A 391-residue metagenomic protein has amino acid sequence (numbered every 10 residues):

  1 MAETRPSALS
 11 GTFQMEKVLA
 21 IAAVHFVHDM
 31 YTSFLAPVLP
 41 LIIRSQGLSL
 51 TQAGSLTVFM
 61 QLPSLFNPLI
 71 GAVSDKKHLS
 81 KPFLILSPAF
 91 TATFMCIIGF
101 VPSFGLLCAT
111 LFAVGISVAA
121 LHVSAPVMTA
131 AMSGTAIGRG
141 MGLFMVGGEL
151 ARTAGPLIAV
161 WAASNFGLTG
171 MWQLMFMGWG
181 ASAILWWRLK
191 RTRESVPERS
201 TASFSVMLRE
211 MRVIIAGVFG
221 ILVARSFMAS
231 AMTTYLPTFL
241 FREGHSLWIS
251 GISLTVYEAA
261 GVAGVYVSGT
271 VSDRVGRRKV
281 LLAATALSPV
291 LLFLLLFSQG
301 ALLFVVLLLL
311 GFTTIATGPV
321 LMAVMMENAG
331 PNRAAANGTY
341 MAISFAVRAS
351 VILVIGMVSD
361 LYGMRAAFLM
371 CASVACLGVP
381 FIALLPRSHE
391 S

Functional and structural regions predicted by a protein language model:
L35-A36, A216-V265: Extracytoplasmic gate region of multi-pass secondary transporters
G47, H78, F100-G105, G134 (+2 more regions): Helix-breaking motifs and short loop linkers at transmembrane-helix boundaries and internal kinks in secondary membrane
T57-A72, T255-V267: Central cavity-lining transmembrane alpha-helices of secondary-active solute carriers, predominantly the Major
F66-P102, V275: Conserved MFS/SLC helix-loop-helix module at the cytosolic interface between two early adjacent transmembrane helices
L111-G147: Cytoplasmic helix-loop-helix junction between adjacent transmembrane helices in 12-TM secondary transporters
T135, F144-K190: Helix-loop-helix hairpin linking two adjacent transmembrane segments in secondary transporters
R278-L321: C-terminal transmembrane helical hairpin of 12-TM major facilitator-type secondary transporters
G330-Y362: A late C-terminal transmembrane helix in Major Facilitator Superfamily
